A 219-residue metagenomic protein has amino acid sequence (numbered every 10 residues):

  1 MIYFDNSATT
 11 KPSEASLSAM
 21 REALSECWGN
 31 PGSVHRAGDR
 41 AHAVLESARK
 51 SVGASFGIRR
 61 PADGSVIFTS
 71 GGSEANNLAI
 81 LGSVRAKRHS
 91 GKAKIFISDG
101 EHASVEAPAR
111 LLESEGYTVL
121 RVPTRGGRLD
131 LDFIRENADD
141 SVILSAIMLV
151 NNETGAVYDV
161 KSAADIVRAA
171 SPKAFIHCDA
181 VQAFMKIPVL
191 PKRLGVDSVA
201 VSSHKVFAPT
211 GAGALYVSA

Functional and structural regions predicted by a protein language model:
M1-A219: Pyridoxal 5′-phosphate
